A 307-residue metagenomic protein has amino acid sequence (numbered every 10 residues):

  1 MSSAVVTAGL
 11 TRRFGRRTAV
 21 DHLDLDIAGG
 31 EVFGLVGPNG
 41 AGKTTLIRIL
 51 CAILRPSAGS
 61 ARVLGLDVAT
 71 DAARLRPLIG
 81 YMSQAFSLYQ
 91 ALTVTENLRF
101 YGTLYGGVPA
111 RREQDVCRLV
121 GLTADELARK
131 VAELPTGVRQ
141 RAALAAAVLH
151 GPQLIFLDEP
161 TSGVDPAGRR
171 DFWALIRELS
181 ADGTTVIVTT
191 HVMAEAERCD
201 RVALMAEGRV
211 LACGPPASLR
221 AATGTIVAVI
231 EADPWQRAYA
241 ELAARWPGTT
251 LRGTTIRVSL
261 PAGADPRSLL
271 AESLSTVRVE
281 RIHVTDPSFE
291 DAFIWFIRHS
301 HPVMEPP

Functional and structural regions predicted by a protein language model:
G59-D67, R74-L75: Conserved ABC transporter NBD signature motif
A91, K130-G137: Conserved ABC ATPase signature
R99, A110-E126: Conserved ABC ATPase "signature" region
I155-E159: Catalytic Walker B motif of ABC-type/P-loop ATPase nucleotide-binding domains
C213-G214: ABC ATPase "signature
T225-S300: Short, charged/small-residue-rich alpha-helical element at the C-terminal edge of ABC transporter nucleotide-binding
